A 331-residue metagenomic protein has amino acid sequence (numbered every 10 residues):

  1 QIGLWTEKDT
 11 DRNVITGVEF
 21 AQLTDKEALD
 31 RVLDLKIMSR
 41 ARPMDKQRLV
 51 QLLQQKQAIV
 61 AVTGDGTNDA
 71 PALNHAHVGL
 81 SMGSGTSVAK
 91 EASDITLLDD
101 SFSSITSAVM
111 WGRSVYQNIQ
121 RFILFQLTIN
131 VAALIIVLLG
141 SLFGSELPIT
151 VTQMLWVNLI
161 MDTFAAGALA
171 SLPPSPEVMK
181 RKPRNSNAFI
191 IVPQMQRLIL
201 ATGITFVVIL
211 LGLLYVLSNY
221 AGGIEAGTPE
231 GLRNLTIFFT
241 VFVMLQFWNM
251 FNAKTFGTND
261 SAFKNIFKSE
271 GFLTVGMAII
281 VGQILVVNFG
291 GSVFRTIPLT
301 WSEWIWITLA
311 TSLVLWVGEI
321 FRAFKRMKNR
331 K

Functional and structural regions predicted by a protein language model:
I2-V62, A76, S81-T258: Membrane-embedded transport module
L73: Basic, alpha-helical nucleic-acid-binding regions used in initiation and control of genome expression
V157-M161, V241-N249, I279-V286, T311-E319: Alpha-helical transmembrane segments of multi-pass membrane proteins
I191, M195, T258-A278: C-terminal membrane-solvent junction of multi-pass transporters and transport-like membrane proteins
I209-Y215, M277-S292: Hydrophobic alpha-helical transmembrane segments in multi-pass integral membrane proteins
N288-I305: Extracellular/periplasmic helix-loop-helix junctions in multi-pass membrane proteins
I320-K331: Membrane-interface capping segments at transmembrane-helix boundaries
